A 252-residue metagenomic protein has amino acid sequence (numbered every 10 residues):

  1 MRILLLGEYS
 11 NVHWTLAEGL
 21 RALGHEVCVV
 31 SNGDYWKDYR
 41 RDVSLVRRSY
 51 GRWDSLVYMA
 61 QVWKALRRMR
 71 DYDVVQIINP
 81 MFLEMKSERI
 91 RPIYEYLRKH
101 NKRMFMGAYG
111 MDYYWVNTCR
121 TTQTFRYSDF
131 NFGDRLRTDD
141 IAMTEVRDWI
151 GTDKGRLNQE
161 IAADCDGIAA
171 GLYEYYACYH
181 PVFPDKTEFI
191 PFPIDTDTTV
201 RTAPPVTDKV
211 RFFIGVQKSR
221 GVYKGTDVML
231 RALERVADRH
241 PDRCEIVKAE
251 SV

Functional and structural regions predicted by a protein language model:
M1-V43, K99, R103, C165: N-terminal subdomain of nucleotide-sugar transferases
R2-L6, L66-R89, R103-G107: Short N-terminal targeting/anchoring amphipathic segment
Y39-R41, M106-G151: Acceptor-binding helix/loop patch of EC 2.4 sugar-transfer enzymes, predominantly nucleotide-sugar-dependent
R48-R68: Glycine-rich, highly charged phosphate/nucleotide-binding loops
W63-L66, R70, P92-K99, D129-G167: Membrane-proximal helix-turn-helix segments that form the acceptor-binding/catalytic region of lipid-linked
W115-V116, V146-T187, R231: A short, active-site helix/loop in glycosyltransferases that binds the activated sugar's phosphate group
E188-K224, L230-L233: Conserved donor-binding/catalytic core segment of Leloir-type glycosyltransferases
V210, L230-S251: A conserved nucleotide-sugar
